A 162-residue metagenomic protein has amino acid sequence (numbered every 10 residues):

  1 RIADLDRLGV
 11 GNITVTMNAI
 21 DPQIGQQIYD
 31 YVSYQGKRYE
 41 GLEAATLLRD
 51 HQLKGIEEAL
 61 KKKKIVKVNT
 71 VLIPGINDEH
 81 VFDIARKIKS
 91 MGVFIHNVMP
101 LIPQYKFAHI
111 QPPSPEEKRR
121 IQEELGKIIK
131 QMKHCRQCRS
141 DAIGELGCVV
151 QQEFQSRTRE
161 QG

Functional and structural regions predicted by a protein language model:
R1-M99, Q104: Conserved AdoMet/S-adenosylmethionine-binding subsite of the radical SAM
D78, F82-G162: Auxiliary Fe-S-binding modules of radical SAM enzymes
